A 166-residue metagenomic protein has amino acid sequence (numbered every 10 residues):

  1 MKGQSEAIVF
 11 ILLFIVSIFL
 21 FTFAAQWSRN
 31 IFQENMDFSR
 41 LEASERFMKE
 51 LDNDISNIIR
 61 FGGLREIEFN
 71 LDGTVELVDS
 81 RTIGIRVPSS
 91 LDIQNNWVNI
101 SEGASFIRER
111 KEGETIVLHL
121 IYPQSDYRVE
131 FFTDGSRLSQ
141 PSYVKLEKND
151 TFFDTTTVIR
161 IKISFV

Functional and structural regions predicted by a protein language model:
M1-R29, M36-A43, F47: N-terminal single-pass transmembrane signal-anchor helix
V16, M48, N70-L71, V129-S136: A broadly tuned preference for mixed-charge, low-complexity surface segments
S28, I67-F69, I85, L146: Generic structural hydrophobic/aromatic packing signal, biased to beta-strands
Q33-L64: Membrane-proximal N-terminal amphipathic helix
N53-S56, D72, F132, E147-N149: Intrinsically disordered, low-complexity boundary segments flanking structured domains
I58-V78: Short, glycine/small-hydrophobic-rich surface segments
D79-V166: Intrinsically disordered, low-complexity regions enriched in Pro/Ser/Thr/Gly and acidic residues
